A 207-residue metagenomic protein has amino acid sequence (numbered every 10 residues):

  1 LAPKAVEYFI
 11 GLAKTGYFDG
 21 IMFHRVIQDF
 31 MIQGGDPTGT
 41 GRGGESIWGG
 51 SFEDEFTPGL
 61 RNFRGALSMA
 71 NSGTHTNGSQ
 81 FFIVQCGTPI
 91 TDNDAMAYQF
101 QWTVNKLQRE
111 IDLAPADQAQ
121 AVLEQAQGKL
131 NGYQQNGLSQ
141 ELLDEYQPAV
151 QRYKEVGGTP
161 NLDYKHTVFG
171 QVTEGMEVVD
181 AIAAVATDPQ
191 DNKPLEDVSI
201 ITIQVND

Functional and structural regions predicted by a protein language model:
L1-D207: Cyclophilin-like peptidyl-prolyl cis-trans isomerases
